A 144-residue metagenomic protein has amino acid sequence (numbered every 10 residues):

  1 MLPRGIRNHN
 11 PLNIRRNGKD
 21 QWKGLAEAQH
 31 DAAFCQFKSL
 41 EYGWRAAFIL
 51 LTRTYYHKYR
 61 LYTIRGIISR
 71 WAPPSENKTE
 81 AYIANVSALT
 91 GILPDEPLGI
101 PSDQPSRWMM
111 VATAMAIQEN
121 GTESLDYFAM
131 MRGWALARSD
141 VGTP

Functional and structural regions predicted by a protein language model:
M1-P144: Cell-wall polysaccharide-cleaving catalytic domain and substrate-binding groove, primarily in peptidoglycan/chitin
